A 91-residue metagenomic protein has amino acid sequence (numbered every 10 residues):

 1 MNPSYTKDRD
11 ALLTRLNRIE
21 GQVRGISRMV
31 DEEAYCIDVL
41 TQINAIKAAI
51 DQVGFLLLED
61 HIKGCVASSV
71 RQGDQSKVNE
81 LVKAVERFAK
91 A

Functional and structural regions predicted by a protein language model:
M1-A91: Solvent-exposed interaction patches of small proteins and small membrane subunits
